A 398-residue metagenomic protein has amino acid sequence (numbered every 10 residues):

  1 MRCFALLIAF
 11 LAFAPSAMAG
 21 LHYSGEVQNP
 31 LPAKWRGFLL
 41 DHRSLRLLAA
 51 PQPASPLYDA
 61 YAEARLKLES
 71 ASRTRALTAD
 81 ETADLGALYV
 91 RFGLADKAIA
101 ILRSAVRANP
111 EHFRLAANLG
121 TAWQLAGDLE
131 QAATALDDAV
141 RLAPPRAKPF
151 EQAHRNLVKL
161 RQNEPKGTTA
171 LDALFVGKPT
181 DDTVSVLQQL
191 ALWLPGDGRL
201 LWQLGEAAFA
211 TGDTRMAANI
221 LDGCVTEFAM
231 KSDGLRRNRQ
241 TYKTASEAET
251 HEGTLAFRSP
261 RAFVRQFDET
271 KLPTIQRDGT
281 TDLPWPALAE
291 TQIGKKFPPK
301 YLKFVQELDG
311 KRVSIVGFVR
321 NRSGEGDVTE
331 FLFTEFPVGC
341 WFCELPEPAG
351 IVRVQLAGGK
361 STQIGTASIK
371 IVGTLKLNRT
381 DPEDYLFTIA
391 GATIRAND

Functional and structural regions predicted by a protein language model:
M18-D80, Q152, L157, R161-R199 (+5 more regions): N-terminal alpha-helical interaction modules that lie
K67, I101-L102, A135, V186 (+1 more regions): Alpha-helical solenoid repeat scaffolds, predominantly canonical TPR units
L77, E111-H112, A147, G196: Short helix-capping/linker turns of helical repeat alpha-solenoids
L129-A147, Q152-L160, R215-K231: TPR/TPR-like (Sel1-like) alpha-helical repeat modules
E247-D398: OB-fold and OB-like single-stranded nucleic-acid-recognition modules and their adjacent interaction interfaces
